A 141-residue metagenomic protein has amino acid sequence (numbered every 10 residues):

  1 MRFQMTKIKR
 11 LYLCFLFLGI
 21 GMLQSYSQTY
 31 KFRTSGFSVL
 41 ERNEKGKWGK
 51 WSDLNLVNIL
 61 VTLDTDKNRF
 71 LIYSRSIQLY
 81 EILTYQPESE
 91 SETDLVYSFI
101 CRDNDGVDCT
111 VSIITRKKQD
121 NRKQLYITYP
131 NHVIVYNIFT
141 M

Functional and structural regions predicted by a protein language model:
M1-K31: Bacterial Sec-dependent N-terminal signal peptides
S27-S76: N-terminal secretory signal peptides
Q28-K31, N68-R69, E92-I100, D120-Q124: Short, hydrophobic/aromatic-rich segments at coil-to-beta transitions
F32, V61, F70-I72, F99 (+2 more regions): Hydrophobic beta-strand residues in large extracellular and virion-surface proteins
W51, T84-S112: An anionic, turn-rich surface loop/hairpin at beta-sheet edges that serves as a generic interaction/coordination patch
I72-Q78, I100-V107, Y126-V133: Secondary-structure transition/turn motif
S76-S89, T128-M141: Edge beta-strand at a domain terminus
I113-N137: Short, exposed beta-strand-loop hairpins at the edges of beta-sheets in extracellular/periplasmic proteins
